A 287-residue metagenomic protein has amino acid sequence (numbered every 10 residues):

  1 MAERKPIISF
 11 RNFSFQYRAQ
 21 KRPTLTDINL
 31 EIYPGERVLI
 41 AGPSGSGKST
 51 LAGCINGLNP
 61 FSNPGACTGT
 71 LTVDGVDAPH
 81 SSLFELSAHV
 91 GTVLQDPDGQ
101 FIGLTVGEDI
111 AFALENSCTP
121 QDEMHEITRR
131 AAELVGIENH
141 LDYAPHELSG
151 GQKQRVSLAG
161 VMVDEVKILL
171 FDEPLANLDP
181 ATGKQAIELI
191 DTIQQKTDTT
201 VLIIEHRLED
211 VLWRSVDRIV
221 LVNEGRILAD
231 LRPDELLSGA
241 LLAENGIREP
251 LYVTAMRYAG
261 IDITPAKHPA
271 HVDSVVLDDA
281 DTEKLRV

Functional and structural regions predicted by a protein language model:
P64-V76: Conserved ABC transporter NBD signature motif
G75, D122-H140: Conserved ABC ATPase "signature" region
A144-L148, Q152: Conserved ABC ATPase signature
E165: Conserved catalytic motifs of ABC-family nucleotide-binding domains
L169-D172: Catalytic Walker B motif of ABC-type/P-loop ATPase nucleotide-binding domains
P180-T182: Helix N-cap at the start of a conserved alpha-helix in ABC-type nucleotide-binding domains
R226-Y252: Conserved beta-strand-loop-alpha-helix hinge in the C-terminal portion of ABC ATPase nucleotide-binding domains
